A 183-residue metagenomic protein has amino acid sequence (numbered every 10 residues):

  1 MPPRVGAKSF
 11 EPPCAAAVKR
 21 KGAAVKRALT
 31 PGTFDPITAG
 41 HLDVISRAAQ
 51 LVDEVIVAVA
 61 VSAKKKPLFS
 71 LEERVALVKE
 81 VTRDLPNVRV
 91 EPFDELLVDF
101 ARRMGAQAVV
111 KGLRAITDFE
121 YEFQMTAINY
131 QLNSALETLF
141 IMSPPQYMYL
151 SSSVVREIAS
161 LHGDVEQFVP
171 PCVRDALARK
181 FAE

Functional and structural regions predicted by a protein language model:
P2-R4, R20: Basic polycationic patches enriched in arginine
V18-E183: Nucleotidyltransferase catalytic core that binds NTPs
